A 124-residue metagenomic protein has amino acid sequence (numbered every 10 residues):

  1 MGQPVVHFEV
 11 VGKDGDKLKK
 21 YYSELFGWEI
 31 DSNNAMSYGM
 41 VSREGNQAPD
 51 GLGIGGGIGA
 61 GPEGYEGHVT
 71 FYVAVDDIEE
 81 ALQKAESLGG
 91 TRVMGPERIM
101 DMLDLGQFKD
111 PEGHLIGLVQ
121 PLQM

Functional and structural regions predicted by a protein language model:
M1-K19, H68-F71, V119-M124: N-terminal beta-strand motif that seeds the catalytic metal site of vicinal oxygen chelate
G2, E9-G53: Core segments of cupin and vicinal oxygen chelate
V10, N33, L82-M124: Vicinal oxygen chelate
D16-K17, E79-E80, L103: Short alpha-helical
S37-V41, V69, M102-G106: Short beta-strand micro-motifs in enzyme catalytic cores
G64-R92: Mid-chain, well-packed structural core segment of small domains
